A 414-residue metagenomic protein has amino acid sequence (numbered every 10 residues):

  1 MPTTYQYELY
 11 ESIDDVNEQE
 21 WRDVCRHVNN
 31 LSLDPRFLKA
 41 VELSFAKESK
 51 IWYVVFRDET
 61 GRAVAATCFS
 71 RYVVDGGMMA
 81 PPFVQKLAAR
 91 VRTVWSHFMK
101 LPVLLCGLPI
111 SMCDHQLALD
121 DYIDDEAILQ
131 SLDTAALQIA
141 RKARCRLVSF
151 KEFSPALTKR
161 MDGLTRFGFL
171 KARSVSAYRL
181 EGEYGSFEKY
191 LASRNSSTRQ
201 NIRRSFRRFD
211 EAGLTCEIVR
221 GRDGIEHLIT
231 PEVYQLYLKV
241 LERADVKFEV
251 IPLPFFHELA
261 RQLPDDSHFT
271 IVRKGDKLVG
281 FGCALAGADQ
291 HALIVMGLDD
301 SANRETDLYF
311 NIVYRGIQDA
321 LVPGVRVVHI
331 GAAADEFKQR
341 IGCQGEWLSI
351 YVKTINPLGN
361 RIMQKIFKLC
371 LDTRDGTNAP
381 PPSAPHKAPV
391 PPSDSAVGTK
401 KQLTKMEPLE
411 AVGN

Functional and structural regions predicted by a protein language model:
T3-K86, L137, R141, R146-R304 (+3 more regions): A conserved beta-strand-loop-helix scaffold within acyl/acetyltransferase catalytic domains
C68, Q116-A118, D125-C145: Long, well-ordered early-domain segments
R71-Q116: Conserved acyl-donor/pantetheine-binding loop and adjacent beta-alpha core of acyl/acetyltransferases and related
M112-D125, M296-T306: A short, internal acetyl-CoA/4′-phosphopantetheine-binding micro-motif in the GNAT/acyltransferase core
D125-L137, N303-I317: Conserved acetyl-CoA-binding loop-helix of GNAT-fold acetyltransferases
A143-E152, A320-G331: Conserved GNAT acetyl-CoA-binding A-motif
P231, Q235, A244, H257 (+2 more regions): C-terminal catalytic domain of photolyase/cryptochrome flavoproteins, centering on the FAD-binding pocket
V233, L293, I312-A320, A334-F337: Extended, hydrophobic alpha-helical segments in both membrane/secreted and soluble proteins
